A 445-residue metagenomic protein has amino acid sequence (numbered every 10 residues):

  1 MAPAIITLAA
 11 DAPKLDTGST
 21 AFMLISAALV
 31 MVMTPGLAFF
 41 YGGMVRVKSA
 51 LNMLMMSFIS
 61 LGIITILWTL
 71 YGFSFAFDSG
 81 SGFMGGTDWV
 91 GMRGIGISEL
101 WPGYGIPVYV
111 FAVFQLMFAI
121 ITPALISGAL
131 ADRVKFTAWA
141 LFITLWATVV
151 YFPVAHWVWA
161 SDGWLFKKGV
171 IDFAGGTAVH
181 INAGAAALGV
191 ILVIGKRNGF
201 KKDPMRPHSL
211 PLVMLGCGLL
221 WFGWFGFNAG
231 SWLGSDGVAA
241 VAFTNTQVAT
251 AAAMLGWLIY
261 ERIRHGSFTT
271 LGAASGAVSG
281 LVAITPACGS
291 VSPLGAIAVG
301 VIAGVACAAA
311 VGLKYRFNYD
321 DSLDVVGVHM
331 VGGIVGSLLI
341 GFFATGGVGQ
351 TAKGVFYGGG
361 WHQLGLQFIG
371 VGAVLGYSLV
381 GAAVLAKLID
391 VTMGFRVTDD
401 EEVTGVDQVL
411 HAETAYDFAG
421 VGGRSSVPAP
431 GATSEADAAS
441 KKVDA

Functional and structural regions predicted by a protein language model:
P3-A445: Glycine- and aromatic-enriched membrane alpha-helices
